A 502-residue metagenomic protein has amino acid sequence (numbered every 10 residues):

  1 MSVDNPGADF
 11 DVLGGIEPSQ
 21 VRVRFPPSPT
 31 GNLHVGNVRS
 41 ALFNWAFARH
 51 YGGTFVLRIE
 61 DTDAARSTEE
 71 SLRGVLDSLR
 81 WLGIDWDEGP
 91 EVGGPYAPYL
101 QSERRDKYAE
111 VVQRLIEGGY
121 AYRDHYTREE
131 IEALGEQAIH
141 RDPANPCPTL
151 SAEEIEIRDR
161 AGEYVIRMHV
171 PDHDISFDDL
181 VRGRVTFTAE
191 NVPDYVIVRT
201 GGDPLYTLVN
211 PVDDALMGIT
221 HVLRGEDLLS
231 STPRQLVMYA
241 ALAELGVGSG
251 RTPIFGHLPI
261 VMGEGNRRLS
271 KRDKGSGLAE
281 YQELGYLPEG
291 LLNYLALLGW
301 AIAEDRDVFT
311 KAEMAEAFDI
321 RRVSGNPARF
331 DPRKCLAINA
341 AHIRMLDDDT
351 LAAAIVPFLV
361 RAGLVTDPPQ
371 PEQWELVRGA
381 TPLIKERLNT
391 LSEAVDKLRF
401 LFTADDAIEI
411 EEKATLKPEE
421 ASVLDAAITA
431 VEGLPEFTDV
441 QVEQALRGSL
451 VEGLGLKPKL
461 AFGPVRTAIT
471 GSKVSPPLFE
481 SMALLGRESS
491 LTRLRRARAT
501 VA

Functional and structural regions predicted by a protein language model:
S2-A138, D203, T232-A240, L245-G250: N-terminal Rossmann-like or analogous alpha/beta NTP/dinucleotide-binding catalytic cores that position adenine
V23-P29, V56-D61, M217-L223, S276 (+2 more regions): Glycine- and acidic
N44, V75, L115, G119 (+8 more regions): Residue-level signal for inorganic ion chemistry
I59-D63, E226, P259-M262, C335: Acidic, glycine-rich active-site loops and adjacent beta-strand->loop/helix elements that engage anionic groups
R73, P233, A312, Q444-R447 (+3 more regions): A generic structural signal for well-ordered alpha-helical surface patches
R114, Y122-R123, T127-H257, M262-L269 (+2 more regions): Active-site cores that bind ATP or allylic diphosphates and position pyrophosphate for catalysis
L242-V247, I254-I408, T470-A502: Catalytic adenosine-cofactor/nucleotide-binding cores of aminoacyl-tRNA synthetases and other
A352, E412-K473: C-terminal accessory/binding modules appended to enzymatic or scaffolding proteins
